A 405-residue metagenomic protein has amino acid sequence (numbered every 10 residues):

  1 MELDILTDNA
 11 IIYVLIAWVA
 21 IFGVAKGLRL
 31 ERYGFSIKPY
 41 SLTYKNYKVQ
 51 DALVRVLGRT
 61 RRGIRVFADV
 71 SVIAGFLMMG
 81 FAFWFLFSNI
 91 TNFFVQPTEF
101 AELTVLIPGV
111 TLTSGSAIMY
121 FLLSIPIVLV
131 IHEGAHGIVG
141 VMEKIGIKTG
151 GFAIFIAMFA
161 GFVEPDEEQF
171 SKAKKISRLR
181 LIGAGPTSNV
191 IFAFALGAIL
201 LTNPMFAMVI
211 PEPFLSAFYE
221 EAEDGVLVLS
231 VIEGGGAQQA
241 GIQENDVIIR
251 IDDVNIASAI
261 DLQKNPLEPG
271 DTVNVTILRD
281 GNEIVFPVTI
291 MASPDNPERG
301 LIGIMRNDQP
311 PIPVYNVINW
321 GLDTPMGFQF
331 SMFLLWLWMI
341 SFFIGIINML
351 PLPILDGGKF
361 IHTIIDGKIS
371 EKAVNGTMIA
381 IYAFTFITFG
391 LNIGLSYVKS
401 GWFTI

Functional and structural regions predicted by a protein language model:
M1-I405: Hydrophobic transmembrane alpha-helices and their immediate loop junctions in multi-pass integral membrane proteins
